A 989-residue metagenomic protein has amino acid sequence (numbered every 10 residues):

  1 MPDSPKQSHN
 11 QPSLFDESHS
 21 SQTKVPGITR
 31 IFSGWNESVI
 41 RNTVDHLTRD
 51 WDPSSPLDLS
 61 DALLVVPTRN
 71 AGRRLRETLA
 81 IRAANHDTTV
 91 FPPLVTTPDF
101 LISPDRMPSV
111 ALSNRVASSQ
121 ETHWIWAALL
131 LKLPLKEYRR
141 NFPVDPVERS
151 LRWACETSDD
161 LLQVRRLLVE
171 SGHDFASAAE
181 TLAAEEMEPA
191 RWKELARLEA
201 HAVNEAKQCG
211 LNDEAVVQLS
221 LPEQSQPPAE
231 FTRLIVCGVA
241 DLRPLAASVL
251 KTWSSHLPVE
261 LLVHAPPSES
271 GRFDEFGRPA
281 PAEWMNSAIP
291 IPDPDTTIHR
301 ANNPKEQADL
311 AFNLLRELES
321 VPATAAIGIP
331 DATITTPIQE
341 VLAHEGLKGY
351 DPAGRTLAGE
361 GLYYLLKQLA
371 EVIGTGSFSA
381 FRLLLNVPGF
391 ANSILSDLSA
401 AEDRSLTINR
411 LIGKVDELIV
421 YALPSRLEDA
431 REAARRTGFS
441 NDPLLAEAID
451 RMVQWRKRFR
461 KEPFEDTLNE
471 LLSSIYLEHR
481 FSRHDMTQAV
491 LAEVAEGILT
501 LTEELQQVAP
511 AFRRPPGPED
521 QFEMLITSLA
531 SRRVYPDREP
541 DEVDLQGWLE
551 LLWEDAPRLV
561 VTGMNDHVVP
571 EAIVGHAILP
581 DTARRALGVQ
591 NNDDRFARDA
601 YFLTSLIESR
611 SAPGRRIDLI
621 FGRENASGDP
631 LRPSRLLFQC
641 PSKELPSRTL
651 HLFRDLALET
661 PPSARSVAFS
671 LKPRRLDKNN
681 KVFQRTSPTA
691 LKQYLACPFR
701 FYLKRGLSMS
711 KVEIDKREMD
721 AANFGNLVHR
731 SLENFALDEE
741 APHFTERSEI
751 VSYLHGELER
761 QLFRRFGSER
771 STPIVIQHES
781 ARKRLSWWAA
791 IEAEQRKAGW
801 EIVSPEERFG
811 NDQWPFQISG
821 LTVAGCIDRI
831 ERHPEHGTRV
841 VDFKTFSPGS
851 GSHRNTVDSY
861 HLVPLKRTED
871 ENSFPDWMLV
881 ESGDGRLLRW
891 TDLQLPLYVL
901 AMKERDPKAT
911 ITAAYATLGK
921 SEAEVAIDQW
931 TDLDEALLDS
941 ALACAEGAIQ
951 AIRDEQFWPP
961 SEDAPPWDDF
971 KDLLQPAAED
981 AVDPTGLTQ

Functional and structural regions predicted by a protein language model:
M1-S18, V66-A229, P244, S405-I412 (+3 more regions): Basic/charged alpha-beta structural segments of nucleotide/phosphate-handling enzymes
P2-D3, R456-E504, D555, T562 (+1 more regions): Structural signature of nuclease core domains in nucleic-acid processing machines
P2-H46, D50-I81, N85-L94, P98-D99 (+5 more regions): Conserved motor-region signature of P-loop NTPase helicases/translocases
S60, L75-E77, R82-S118, T122 (+4 more regions): ATPase/helicase motor core of nucleic-acid motors
R69-N70, T97, R233-L242, D331-T333 (+8 more regions): Conserved helicase core region in the C-terminal RecA-like lobe
E170-G277, R300, P557-R558, V728 (+2 more regions): Conserved helicase NTPase motor core
T181-E185, N409-L529, R533, L754 (+1 more regions): Histidine-centered catalytic/metal-binding microenvironments
V568, V589-L645, Y898-A901, I949-W967: C-terminal accessory regions
